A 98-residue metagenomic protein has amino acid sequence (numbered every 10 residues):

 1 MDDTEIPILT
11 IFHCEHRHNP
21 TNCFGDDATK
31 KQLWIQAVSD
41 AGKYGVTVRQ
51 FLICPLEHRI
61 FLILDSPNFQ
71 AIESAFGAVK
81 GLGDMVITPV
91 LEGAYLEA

Functional and structural regions predicted by a protein language model:
M1-H58, P67-Q70, L91-A98: Short S/T/G/P-rich N-terminal loop/turn motif that feeds into the first structured element of a domain
H58-F61, D84: Short active-site oxyanion
I63-D65: Short hydrophobic/aromatic beta-strand micro-patches that form the beta-sheet surface supporting nucleotide- or nucleic
F76: Short, flexible helix/strand-to-coil boundary loops that buttress conserved ligand/catalytic motifs in alpha/beta
V79-V86: A common structural junction motif
